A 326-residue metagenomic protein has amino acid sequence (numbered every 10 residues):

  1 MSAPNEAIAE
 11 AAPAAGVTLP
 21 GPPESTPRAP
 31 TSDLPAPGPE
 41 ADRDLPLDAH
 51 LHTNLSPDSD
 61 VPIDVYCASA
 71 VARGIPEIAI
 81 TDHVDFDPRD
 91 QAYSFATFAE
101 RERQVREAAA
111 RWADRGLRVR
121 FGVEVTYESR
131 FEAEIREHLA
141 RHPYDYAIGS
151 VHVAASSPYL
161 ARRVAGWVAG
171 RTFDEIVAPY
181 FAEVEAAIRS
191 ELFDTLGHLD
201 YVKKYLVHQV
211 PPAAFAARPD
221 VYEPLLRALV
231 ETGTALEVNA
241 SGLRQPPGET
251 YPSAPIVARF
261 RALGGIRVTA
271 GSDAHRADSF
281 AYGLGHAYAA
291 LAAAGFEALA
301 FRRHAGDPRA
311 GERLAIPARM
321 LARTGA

Functional and structural regions predicted by a protein language model:
S2, Q91-E231, A292, P317-A326: Extended substrate/RNA-proximal surfaces in nucleic-acid metabolism proteins
S2-S129, L139, K204-A216, A240 (+2 more regions): An N-terminally biased module of ancient metal coordination in phosphate/nucleic-acid-related enzymes
A3-N5, A281, A294-E297, R302 (+1 more regions): C-terminal regulatory/interaction regions
D44-D48, E77-A79, R118-G122, D145-I148 (+4 more regions): Structural preference for beta-strand elements that scaffold enzyme active sites
H50, A70, A147, H198 (+3 more regions): Conserved, mostly hydrophobic/aromatic
H83, L199, G265-A281, F301-R303: Short acidic/histidine-rich active-site segments
A235-Q245, F301: His/Asp/Glu-enriched short active-site or ligand-binding loop at hydrolase and phosphoryl-transfer sites
P246-A270, A281-A289: Extended hydrophobic/aromatic segments used for targeting, binding, or gating
